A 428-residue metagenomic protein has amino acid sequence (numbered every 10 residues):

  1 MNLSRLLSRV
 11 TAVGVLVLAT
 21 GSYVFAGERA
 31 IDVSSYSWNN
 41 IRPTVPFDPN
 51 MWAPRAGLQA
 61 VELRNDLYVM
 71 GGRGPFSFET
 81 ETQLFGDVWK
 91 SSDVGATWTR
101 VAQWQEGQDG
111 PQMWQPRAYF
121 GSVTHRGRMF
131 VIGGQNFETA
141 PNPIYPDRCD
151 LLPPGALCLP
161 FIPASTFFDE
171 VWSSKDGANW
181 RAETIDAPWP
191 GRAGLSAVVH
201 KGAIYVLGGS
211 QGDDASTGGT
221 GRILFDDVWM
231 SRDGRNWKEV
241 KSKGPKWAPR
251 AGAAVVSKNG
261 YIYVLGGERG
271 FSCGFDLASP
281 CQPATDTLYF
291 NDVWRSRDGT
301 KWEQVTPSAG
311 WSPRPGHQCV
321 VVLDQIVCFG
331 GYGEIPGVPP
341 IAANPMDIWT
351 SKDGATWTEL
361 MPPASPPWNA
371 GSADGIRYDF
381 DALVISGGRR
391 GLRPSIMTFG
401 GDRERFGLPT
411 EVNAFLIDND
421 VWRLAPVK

Functional and structural regions predicted by a protein language model:
N2-T11: Bacterial N-terminal signal peptides that target proteins for export
T11-S22: Bacterial N-terminal signal peptides
G27-K428: Kelch-like beta-propeller repeat domains
